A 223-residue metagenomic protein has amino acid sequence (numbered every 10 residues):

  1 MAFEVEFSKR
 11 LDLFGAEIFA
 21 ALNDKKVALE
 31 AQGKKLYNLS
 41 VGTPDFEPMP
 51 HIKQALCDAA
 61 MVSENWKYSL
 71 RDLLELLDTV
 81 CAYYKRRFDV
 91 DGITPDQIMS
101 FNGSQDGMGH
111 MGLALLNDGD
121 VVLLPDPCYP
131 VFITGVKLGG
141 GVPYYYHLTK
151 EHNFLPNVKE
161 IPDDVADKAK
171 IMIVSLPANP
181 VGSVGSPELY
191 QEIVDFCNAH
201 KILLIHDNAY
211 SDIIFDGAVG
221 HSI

Functional and structural regions predicted by a protein language model:
F3-G103, H110: N-terminal small-domain helix-loop-helix segment of the aminotransferase-like
L22, K26, F132, I193 (+1 more regions): Aromatic/hydrophobic pocket-lining residues that form π-stacking "cages" and hydrophobic walls in ligand
L29, G139, A199-H200: Helix C-cap/helix->beta junction micro-motif
G92-I98, D118-V121, K168: Short acidic capping loops at alpha-helix termini that bridge into adjacent secondary structure
A114-V136: Conserved PLP-anchoring active-site segment centered on the Schiff-base-forming lysine
D126, Y145-T149: Short beta->alpha connector loops at strand-helix junctions that form conserved, small/polar/Pro-enriched
K150-H221: Active-site phosphate-binding strand-loop segment of PLP-dependent enzymes
